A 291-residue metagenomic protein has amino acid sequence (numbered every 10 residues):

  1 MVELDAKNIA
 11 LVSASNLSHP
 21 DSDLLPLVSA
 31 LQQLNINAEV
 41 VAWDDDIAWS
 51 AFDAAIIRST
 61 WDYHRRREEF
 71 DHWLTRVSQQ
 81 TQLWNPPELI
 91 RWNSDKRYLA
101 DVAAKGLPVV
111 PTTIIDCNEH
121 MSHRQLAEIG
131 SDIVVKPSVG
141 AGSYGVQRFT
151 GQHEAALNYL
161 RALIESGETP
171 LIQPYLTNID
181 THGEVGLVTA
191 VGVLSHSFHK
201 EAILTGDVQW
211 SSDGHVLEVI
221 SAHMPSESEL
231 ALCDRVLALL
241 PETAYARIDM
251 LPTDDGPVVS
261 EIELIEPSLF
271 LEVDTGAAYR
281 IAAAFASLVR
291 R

Functional and structural regions predicted by a protein language model:
V2-S13, L74-Q80, P87-H182, E227 (+1 more regions): Active-site nucleotide/adenylate-binding loops and adjacent lid/helix of ATP-dependent enzymes
L4, N8, S15-T112, D116: Conserved N-proximal alpha/beta basic substrate-recognition cap immediately N-terminal to, or forming the N-lobe
W43-D46, Q173-N178, D249-L251: Short, solvent-exposed loop/turn elements at beta->coil junctions and helix N-caps that rim active or binding pockets
A51, G206-S211, F270-V273: A short, polar/proline- and glycine-enriched secondary-structure boundary/capping micro-motif
F52-I57, V185-T189, G256-S268: A short beta-strand motif that forms the metal-chelation/ATP-contact edge of phosphoryl-transfer active sites
G140, G192, T253-G256: Short strand-connecting beta-turns/loops that link adjacent beta-strands
T150-P241: Phosphate-binding site of ATP-dependent enzymes
P225-R291: ATP-dependent carboxylate activation and anion-phosphoryl transfer catalytic cores that bind Mg-ATP to form
